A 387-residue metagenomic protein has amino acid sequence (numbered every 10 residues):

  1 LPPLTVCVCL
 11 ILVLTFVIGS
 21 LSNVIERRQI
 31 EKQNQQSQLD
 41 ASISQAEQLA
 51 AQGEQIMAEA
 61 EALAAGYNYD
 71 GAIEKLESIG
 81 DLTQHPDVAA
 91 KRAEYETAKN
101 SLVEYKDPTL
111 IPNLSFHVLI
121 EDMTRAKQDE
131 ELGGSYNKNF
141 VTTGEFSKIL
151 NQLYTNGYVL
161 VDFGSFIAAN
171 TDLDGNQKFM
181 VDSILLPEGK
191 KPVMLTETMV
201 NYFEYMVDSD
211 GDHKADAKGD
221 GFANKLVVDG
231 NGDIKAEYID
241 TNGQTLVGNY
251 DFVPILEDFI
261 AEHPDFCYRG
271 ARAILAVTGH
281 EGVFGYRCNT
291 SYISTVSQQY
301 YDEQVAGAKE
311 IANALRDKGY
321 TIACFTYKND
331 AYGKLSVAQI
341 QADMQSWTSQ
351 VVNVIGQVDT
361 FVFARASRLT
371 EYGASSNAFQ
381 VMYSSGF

Functional and structural regions predicted by a protein language model:
L1-L10: N-terminal Sec-pathway targeting helices
L12-F16: Hydrophobic core
V24-E104: N-terminal, intrinsically disordered, polar/charged segments of Gram-positive cell-envelope systems that serve as
Q55, E59, G71-E74, V141-K148 (+9 more regions): Extracytoplasmic/secreted proteins, especially bacterial periplasmic and envelope-associated proteins
D107-V159, F163, T278: N-terminal structural segment of carbohydrate-active enzymes
T109-D129, L173-M180, L186-V193, V200-L369: Metal-dependent polysaccharide deacetylase catalytic core of the NodB/CE4 family, i.e., the active-site-bearing domain
T142-V181, E303, G307, F379-F387: C-terminal domain-boundary segment and adjacent tail
N353-G356, T370-F387: Long, structured stretches of catalytic cores involved in phosphate-ester chemistry, encompassing
